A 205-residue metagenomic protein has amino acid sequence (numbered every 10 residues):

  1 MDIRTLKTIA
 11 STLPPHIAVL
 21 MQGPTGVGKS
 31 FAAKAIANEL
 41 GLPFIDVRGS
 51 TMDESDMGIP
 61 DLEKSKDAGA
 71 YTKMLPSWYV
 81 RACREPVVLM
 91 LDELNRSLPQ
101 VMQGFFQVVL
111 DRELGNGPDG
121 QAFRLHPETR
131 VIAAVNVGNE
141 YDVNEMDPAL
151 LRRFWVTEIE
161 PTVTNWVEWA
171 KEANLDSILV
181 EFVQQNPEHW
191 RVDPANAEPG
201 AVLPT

Functional and structural regions predicted by a protein language model:
M1-T205: C-terminal regulatory/interaction module of P-loop NTP-utilizing enzymes
